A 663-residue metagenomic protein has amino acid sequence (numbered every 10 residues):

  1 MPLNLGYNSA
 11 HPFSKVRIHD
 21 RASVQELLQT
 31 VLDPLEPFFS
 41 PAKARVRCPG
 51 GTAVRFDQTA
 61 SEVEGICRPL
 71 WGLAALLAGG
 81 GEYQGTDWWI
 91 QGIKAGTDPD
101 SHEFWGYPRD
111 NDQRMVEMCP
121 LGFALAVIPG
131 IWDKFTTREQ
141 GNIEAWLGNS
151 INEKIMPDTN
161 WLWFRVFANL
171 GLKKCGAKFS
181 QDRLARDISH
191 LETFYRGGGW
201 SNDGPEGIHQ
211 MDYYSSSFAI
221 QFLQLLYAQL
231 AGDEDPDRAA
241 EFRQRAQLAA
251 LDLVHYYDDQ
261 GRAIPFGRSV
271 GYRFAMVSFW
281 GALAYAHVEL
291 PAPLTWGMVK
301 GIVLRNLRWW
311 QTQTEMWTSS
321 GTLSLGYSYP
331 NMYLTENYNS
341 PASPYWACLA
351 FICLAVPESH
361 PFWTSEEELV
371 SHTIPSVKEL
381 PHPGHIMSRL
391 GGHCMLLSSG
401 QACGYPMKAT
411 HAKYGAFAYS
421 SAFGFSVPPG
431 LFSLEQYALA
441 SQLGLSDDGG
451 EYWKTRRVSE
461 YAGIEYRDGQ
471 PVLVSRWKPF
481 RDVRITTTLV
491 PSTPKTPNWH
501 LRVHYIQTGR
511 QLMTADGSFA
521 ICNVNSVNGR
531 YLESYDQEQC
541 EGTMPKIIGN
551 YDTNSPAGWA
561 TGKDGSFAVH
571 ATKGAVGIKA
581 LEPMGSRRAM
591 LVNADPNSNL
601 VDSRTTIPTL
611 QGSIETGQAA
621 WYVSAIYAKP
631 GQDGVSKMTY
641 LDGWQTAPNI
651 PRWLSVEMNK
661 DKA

Functional and structural regions predicted by a protein language model:
P2-E64, D87-G92: Low-complexity, Ser/Thr/Pro/Gly-enriched N-terminal "stalk/linker" regions
E36, S40, P69-W71, D112 (+20 more regions): Domain-wide signal for the mature, well-folded portions of proteins, strongly enriched in nucleus-encoded organellar
T59-G80, T86-A282: Aromatic-lined, polymer-binding surfaces characteristic of secreted/periplasmic polysaccharide-degrading enzymes
V63, M115, P341, L380 (+2 more regions): Solvent-exposed loop and beta-edge segments used for protein-protein assembly and interaction
D100-W105, D259-P265, V270-P406: Carbohydrate-active enzyme catalytic cores, enriched for enzymes that act on polyanionic acidic polysaccharides
D237-R238, R268, L294-V299, H360-E367 (+4 more regions): Composition- and surface-driven signal marking solvent-exposed, interaction-prone regions in large proteins
S371-A462: Low-complexity, glycine/alanine/valine/leucine- and proline-rich hydrophobic stretches
F432-A663: Extended repeat-based interaction scaffolds and adjacent low-complexity, acidic/S/T/P-biased segments that form broad
